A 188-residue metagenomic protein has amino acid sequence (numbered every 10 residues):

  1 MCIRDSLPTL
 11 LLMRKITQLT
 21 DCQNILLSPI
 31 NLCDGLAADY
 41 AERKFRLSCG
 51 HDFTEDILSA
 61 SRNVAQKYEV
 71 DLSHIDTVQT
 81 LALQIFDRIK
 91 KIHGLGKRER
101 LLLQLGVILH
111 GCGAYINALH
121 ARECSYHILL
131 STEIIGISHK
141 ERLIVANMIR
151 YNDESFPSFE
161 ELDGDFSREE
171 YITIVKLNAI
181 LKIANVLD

Functional and structural regions predicted by a protein language model:
M1: Conserved phosphate-interacting/catalytic interface
R4-D188: Helical "lid/coupling" subdomains associated with nucleotide-phosphate turnover
